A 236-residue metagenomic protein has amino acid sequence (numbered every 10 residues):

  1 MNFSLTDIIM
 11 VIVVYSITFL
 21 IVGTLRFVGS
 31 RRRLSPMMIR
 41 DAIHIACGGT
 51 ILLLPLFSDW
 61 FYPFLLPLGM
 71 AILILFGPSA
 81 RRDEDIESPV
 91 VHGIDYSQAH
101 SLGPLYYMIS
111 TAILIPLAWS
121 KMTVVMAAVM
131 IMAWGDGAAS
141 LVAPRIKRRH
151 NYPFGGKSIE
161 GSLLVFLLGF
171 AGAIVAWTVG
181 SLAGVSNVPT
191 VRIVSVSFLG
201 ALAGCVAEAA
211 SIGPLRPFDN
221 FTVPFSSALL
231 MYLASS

Functional and structural regions predicted by a protein language model:
N2-I9, G23-F64, F76-L233: Interhelical loop and helix-boundary elements at the membrane-water interface of polytopic inner-membrane proteins
I17-I21: Glycine/aspartate-rich loop-and-adjacent alpha/beta segment that forms the canonical ThDP
G69-I72: Selective transmembrane alpha-helices of multi-pass membrane proteins
